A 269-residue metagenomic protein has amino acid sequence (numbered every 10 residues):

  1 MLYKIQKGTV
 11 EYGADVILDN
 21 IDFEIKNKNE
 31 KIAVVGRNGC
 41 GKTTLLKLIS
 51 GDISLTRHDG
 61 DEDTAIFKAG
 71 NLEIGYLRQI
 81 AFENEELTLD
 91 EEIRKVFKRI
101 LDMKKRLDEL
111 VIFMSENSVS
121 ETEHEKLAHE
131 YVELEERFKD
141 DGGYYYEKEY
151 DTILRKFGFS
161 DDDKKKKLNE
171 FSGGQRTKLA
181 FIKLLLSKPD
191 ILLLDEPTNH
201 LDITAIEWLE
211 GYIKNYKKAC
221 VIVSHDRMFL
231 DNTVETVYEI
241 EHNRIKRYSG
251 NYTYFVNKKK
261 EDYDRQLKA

Functional and structural regions predicted by a protein language model:
M1-K268: ABC ATP-binding cassette signature C-motif
